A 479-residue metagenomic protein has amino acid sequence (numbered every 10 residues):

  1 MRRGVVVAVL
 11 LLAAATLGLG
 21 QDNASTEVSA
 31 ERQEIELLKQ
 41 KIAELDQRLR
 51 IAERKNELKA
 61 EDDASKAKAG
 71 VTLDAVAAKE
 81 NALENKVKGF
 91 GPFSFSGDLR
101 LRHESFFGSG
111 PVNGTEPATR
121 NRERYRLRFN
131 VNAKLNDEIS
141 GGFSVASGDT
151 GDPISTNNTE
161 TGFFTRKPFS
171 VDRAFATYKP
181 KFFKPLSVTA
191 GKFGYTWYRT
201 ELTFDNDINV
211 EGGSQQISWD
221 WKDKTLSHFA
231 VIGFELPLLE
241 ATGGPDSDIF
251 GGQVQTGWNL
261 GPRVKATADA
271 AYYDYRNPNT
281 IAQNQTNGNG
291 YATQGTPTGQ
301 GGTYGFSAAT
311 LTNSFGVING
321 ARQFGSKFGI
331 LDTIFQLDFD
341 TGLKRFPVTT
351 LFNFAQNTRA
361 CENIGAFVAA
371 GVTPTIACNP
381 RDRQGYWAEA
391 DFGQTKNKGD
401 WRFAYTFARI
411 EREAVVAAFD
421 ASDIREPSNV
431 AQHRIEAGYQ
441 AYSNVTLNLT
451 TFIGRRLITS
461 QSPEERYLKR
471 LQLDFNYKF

Functional and structural regions predicted by a protein language model:
G18-E116, F479: N-terminal periplasmic/intermembrane-space "pro-region" immediately following the signal or transit peptide
D74, R102-R126, N132-K184, W197-D205 (+4 more regions): Surface-exposed loop and membrane-interface regions of Gram-negative outer-membrane beta-barrel proteins
L101-F107, D137, V145-G151, K192-T196 (+10 more regions): Transmembrane beta-strands of outer-membrane beta-barrel pores
P117, N121-Y125, K167-D172, D207-E211 (+6 more regions): Residues that define the transmembrane beta-barrel architecture of outer-membrane proteins
D137-G141, F182-V188, K222-V231, G261-A268 (+4 more regions): Repeated loop/turn-to-beta-strand initiation elements of outer-membrane beta-barrel proteins
T150-R263, D274-R322, A414-E426: Surface-exposed coil loops of outer-membrane beta-barrel proteins
N259, R263-Q432: Detector for outer-membrane/organellar transmembrane beta-barrel domains, recognizing the amphipathic beta-strand
E465-F479: Outer-membrane beta-barrel "beta-signal"
